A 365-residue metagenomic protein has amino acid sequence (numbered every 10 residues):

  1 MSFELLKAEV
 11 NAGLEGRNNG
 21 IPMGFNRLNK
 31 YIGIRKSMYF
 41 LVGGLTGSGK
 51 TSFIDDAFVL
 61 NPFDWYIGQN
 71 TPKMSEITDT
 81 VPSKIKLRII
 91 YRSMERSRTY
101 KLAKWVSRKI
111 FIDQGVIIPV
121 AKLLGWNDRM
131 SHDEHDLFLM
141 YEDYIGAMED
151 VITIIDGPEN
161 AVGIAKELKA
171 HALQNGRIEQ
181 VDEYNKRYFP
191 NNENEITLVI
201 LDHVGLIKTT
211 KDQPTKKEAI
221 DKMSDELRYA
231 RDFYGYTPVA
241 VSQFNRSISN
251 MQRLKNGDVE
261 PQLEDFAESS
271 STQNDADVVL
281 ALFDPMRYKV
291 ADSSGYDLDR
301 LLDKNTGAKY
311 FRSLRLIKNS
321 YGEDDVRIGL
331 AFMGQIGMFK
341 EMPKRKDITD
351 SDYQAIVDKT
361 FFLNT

Functional and structural regions predicted by a protein language model:
M1-I112, L363-N364: The Walker A/P-loop phosphate-binding site
S2-L6, T46, S75, K84 (+6 more regions): C-terminal regions of RecA-like/P-loop NTPase motor modules
L41, T197-D202, V239, L280: Structural motif
Y91, I200-L201, Y236-Q243: Structural recognition of the conserved hydrophobic beta-strand(s) that form the central parallel beta-sheet of P-loop
N127, T153, T209-I220, M251-E260: Flexible beta-alpha connector loops of hexameric P-loop NTPases
E179, F189-R228: Helical hairpin unit composed of two closely spaced alpha helices linked by a short loop
L206, Q243-N250: Signature of the SF2 helicase/ATPase Hel1-core->accessory helical subdomain module
